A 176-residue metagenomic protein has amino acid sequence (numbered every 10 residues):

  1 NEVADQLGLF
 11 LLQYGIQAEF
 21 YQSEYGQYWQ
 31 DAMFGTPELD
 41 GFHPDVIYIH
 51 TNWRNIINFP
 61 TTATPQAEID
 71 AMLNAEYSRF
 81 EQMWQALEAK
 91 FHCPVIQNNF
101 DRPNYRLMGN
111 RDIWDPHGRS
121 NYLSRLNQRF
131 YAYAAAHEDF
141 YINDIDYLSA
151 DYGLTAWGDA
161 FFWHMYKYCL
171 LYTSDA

Functional and structural regions predicted by a protein language model:
N1-Q22: Serine-esterase "nucleophile elbow" of acetyl-processing enzymes
F10-L11, T62-A67, G109-G118, A156-F162: Short secondary-structure boundary/capping segments
Q30-A75, D101-R111: Oxyanion-hole/transition-state-stabilizing segment in secreted/luminal serine hydrolases and related acyltransferases
Q66-M83, H117-R129: Well-ordered, non-membrane alpha-helical segments in soluble/globular domains
A86-R102, H117: Hydrophobic or amphipathic alpha-helical targeting/insertion segments
N99-D101, E138-L154: Acidic carboxylate-rich catalytic motifs and surrounding loops in phosphoryl-/glycosyl-chemistry enzymes
Y105-I142: Substrate-gating cap/lid alpha-helix
Y172-A176: Conserved small/polar residues in nucleotide/adenosyl-binding loops
